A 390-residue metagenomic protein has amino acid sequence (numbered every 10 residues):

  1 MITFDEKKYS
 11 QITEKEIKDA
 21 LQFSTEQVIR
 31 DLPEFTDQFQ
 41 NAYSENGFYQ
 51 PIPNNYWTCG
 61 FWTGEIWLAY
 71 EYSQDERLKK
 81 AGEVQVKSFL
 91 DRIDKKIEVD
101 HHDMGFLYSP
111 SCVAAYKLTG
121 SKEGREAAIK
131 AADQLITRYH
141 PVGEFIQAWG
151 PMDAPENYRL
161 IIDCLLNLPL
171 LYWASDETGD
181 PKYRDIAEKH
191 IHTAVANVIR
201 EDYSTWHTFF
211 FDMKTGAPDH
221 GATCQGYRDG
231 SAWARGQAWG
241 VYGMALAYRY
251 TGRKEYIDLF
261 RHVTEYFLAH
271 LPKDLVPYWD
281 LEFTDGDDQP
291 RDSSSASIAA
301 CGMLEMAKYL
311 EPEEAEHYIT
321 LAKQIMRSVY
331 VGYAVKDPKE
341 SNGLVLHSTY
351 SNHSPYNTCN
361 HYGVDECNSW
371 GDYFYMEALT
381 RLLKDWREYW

Functional and structural regions predicted by a protein language model:
M1-W390: Glycan-recognition and catalytic cores of secretory/periplasmic carbohydrate-active enzymes
